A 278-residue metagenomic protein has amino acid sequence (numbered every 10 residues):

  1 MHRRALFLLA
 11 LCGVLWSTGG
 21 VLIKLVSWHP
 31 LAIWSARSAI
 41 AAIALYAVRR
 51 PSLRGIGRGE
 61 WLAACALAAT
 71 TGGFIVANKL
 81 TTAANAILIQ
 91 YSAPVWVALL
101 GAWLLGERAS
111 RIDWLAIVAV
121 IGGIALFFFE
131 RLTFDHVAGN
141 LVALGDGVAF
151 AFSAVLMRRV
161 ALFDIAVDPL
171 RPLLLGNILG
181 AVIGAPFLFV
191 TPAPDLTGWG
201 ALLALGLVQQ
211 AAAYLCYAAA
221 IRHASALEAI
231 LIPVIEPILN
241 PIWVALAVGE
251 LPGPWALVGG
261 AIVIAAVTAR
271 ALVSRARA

Functional and structural regions predicted by a protein language model:
M1-S35, L62-C65, G73, V118 (+3 more regions): Glycine-/small-residue-enriched transmembrane alpha-helix faces in small-molecule transporters and effluxers
G13, V21-I23, A41-L45, V97-A98 (+2 more regions): Transmembrane alpha-helical segments that form core, pore/gating elements of small-molecule transporters/exporters
L15-T18, Y46, R50-S92, A98-L100 (+2 more regions): Specific transmembrane alpha-helical segments of multi-pass solute transporters/efflux pumps, especially DMT/EamA
V26, I33, A77, W103-A109 (+5 more regions): Hydrophobic/aromatic residues within transmembrane alpha-helices of multi-pass small-molecule transporters
A32-S35, A39-I43, I75-R108, D146 (+1 more regions): Specific alpha-helical transmembrane segments that line the substrate/conduction pathway and gating interfaces
L45, C65-L67, L99-L100, A109-F129 (+5 more regions): Hydrophobic transmembrane alpha-helices of multi-pass small-molecule transport proteins
I56-E60, I87-Q90, G106-L126, T133-N140 (+2 more regions): Loop-to-transmembrane alpha-helix entry segments
A86-S92, M157-L179, Q210-L246: Helix-helix packing/entry segments at the starts of transmembrane helices
